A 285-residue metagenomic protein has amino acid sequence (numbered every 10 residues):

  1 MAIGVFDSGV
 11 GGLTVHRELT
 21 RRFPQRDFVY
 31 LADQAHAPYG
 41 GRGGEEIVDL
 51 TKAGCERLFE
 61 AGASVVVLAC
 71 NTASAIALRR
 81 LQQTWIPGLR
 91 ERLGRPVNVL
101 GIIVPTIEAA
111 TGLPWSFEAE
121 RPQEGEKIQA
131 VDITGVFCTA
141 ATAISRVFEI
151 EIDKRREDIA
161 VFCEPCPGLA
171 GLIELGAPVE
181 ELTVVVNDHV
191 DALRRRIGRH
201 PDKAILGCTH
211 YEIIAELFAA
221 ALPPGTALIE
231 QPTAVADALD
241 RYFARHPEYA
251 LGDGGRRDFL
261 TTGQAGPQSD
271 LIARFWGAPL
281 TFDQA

Functional and structural regions predicted by a protein language model:
M1-A285: Non-catalytic structural scaffold of enzyme domains
